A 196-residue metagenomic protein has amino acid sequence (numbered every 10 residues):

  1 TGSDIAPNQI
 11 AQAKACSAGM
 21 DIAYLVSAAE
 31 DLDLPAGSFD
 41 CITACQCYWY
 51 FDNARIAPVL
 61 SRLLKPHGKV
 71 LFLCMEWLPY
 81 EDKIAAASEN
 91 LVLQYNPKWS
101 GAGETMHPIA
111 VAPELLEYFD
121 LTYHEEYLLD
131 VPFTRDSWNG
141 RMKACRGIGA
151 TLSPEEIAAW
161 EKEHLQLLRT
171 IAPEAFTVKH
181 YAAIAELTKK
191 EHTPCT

Functional and structural regions predicted by a protein language model:
T1-L32: Class I SAM-dependent methyltransferase SAM/SAH-binding core
C16, L32, Y50-F51, C74 (+4 more regions): Tryptophan-centric aromatic hotspots in well-structured domains and transmembrane helices
A18, D52, K65: Short conserved AdoMet
E30-I42: A short acidic, Gly/Pro-enriched loop at the edge of an enzyme's catalytic core that lines a small-molecule cofactor
C41-C45, N53: A short beta-strand submotif of the Rossmann-like class I SAM-dependent methyltransferase core that lines
Y50-L60: A short, conserved alpha-helix within the catalytic core of class I
S61-V131: Conserved catalytic/acceptor-binding region of the Class I
M106-T196: Conserved Class I S-adenosyl-L-methionine
